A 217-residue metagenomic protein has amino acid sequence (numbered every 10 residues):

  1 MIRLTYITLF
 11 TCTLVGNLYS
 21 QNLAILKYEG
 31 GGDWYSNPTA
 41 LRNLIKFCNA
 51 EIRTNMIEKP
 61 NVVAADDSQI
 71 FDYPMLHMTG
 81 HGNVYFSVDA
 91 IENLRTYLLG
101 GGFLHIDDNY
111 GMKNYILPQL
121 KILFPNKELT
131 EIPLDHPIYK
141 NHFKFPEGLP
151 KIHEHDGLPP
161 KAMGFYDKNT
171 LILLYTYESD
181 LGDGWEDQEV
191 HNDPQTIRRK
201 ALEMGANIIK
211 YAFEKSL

Functional and structural regions predicted by a protein language model:
L4-L14: Sec-dependent N-terminal signal peptides
Y19-M75, T79-G82, I172, D180-L181 (+1 more regions): Aromatic-Pro/Gly-enriched surface loop or interdomain linker that acts as a lid/target-recognition segment
L23, M75-N114: Short alpha-beta junction capping motif
Y28-G32, H81-Y85, F103, N109-N114 (+2 more regions): Solvent-exposed loop/turn segments at secondary-structure junctions within structured extracellular/periplasmic domains
P38-I45, I91, R95, K113 (+2 more regions): Extracytoplasmic/secreted envelope proteins and their assembly/folding machinery, especially bacterial periplasmic
N55-V63, I106-N109, K127-D135: Surface-exposed patches in mature extracellular/periplasmic domains of secreted proteins
A65-D66, G157-L173: Short, surface-exposed beta-strand/loop micro-motifs that present aromatic residues
P118-L149: Acidic, glycine-rich loop-and-strand cores that form catalytic or ligand-binding grooves in diverse globular domains
